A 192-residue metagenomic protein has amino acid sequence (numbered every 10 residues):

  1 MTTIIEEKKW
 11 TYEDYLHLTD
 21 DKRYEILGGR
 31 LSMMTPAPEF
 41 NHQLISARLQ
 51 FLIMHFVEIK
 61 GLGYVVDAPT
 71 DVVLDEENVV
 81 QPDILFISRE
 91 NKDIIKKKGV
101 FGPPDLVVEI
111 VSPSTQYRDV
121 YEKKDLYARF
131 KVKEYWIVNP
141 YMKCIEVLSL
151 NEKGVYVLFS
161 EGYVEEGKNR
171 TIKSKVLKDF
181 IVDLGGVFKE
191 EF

Functional and structural regions predicted by a protein language model:
M1-F192: Gly/Pro/Ser/Thr-rich low-complexity, intrinsically disordered segments predominantly at protein N-termini
